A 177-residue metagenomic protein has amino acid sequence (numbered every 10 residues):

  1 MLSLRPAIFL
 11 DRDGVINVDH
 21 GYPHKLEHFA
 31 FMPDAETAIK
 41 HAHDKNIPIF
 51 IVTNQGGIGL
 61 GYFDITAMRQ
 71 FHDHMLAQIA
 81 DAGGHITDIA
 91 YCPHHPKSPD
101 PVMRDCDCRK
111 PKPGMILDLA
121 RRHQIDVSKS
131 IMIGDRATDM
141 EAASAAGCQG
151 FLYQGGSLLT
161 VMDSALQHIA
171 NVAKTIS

Functional and structural regions predicted by a protein language model:
M1-F50: Active-site neighborhood of HAD-like aspartate-dependent phosphohydrolases
L2-P6, T66-T87, P96-M132, R136-S177: Asp-based, Mg2+/Mn2+-dependent phosphohydrolase catalytic module
D11-D13, N54, D135, D139: Acidic active-site catalytic centers that drive phospho-/nucleotidyl reactions and related ester hydrolyses
D13-G14, F50, A90-Y91, G114-M115: Short, flexible segments with low predicted structural confidence
I16-D19, N54-G56, H94-K97, L117-A120: A short alpha-helix capping/helix-coil boundary motif
I16-P33, I58-G59, F63-A67, D81-A82 (+1 more regions): Metal-dependent phosphoesterase signature
A35, I39-M75, H85-H95, A143: Substrate-recognition element of Asp-dependent hydrolases with the DxDx(T/V) motif
